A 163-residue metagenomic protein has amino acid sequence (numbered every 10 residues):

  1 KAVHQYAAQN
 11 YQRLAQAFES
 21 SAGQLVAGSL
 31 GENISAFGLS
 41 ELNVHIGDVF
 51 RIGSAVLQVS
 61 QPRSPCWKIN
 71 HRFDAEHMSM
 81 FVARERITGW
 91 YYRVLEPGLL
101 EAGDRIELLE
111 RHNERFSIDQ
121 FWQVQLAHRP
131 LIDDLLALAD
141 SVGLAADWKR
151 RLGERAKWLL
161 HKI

Functional and structural regions predicted by a protein language model:
K1-I163: Metal-cofactor-dependent catalytic cores
